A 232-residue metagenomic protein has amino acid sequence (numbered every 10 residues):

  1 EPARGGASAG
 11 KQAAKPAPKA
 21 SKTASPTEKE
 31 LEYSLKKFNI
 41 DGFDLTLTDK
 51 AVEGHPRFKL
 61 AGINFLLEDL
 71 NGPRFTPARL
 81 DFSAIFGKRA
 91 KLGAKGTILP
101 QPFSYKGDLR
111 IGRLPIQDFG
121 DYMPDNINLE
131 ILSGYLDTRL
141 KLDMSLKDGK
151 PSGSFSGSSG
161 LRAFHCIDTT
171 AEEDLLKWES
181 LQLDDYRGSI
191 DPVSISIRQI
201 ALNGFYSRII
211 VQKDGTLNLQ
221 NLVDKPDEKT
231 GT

Functional and structural regions predicted by a protein language model:
E1-A3, A24-T46, G107, K141-S158 (+2 more regions): Flexible beta-edge/linker motif
P2-R4, Q220-K229: Surface-exposed loop/turn segments flanking beta-strands in extracellular/periplasmic regions
K11-M123, Y135, K141-L146, S152 (+1 more regions): Elongated, acidic membrane-bridging lipid-handling scaffolds and related periplasm/extracellular "bridge/tunnel" systems
P56-K59, E130-L132, E172-K177: Replace "Gram-negative outer membrane beta-barrel proteins" with "bacterial and organellar outer membrane beta-barrel
P124-N128, T170: Extracellular loop and loop/strand-boundary signature of outer-membrane beta-barrel proteins
T216-N218: Acidic/polar low-complexity surface segments
